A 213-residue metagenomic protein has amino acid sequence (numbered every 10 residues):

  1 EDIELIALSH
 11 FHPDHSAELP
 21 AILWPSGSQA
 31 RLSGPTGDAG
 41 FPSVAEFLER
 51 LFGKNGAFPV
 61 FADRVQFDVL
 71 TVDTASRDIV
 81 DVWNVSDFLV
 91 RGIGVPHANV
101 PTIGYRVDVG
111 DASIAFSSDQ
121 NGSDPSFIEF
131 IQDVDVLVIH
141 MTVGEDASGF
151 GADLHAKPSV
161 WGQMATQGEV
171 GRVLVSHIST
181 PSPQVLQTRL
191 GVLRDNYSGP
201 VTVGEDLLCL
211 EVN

Functional and structural regions predicted by a protein language model:
E1-I114, G191-R194, P200-V212: Binuclear metal-dependent hydrolase catalytic cores
S113, N121-L208: Cap/insert and terminal regions of metallo-dependent hydrolase folds
S117: Short hydrophobic beta-strand that contains or immediately precedes a catalytic carboxylate
